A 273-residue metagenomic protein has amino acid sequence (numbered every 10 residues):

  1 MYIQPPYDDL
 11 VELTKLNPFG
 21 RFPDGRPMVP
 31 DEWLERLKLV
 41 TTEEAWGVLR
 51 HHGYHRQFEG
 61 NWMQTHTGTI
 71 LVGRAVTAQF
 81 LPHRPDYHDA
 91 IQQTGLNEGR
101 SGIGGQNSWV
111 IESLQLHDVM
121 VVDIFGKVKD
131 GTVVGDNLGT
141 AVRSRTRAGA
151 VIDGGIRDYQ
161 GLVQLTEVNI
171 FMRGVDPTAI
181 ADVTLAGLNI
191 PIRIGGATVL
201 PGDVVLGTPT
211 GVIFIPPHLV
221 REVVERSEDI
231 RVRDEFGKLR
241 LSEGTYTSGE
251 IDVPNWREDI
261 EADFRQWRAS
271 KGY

Functional and structural regions predicted by a protein language model:
M1-Q4, R173-V175: Short, basic/low-complexity N-terminal boundary segments at the transition from targeting/disordered tails
Y2-F19: Charged, compositionally biased N-terminal leader segments and the immediate start of the first structured element
T14, R21, D31, E35-P201 (+1 more regions): Feature captures the catalytic cores and cofactor-binding loops of soluble hydro-lyases/lyases that act on carboxylate
R21-F22, G207: Generic beta-strand structural signal
G25: Phosphate- and other anionic-substrate recognition elements at nucleic-acid/protein interfaces
R145, G207-T208: A short, compositionally biased micro-patch
T210-I213: Channel- or pocket-lining gating/hinge segments that regulate access to a cavity or pore
